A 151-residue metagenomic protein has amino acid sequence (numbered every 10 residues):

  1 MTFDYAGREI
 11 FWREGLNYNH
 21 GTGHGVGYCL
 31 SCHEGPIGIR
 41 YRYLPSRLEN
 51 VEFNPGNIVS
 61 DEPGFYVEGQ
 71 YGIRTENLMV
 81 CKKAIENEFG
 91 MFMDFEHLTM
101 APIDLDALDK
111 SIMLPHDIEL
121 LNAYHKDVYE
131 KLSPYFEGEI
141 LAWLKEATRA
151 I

Functional and structural regions predicted by a protein language model:
M1-G25: Gly/Pro-rich turn-and-neighbor structural signature
G21-G23, C29, H33-I151: Charged, cofactor-coupling segments
